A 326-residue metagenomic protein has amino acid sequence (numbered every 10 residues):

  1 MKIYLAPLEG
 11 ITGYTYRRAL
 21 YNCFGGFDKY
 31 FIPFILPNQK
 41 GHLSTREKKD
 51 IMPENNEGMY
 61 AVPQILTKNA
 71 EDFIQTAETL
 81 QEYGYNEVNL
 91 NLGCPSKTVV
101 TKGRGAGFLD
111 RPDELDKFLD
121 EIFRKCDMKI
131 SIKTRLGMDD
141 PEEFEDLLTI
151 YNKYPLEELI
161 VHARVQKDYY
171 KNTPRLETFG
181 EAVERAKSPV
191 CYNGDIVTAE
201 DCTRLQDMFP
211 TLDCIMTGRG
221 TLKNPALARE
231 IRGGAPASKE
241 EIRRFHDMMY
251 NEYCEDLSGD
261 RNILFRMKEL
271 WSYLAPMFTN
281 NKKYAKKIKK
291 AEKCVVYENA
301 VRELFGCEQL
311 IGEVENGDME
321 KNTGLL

Functional and structural regions predicted by a protein language model:
M1-L326: Flavin-dependent oxidoreductase catalytic cores
